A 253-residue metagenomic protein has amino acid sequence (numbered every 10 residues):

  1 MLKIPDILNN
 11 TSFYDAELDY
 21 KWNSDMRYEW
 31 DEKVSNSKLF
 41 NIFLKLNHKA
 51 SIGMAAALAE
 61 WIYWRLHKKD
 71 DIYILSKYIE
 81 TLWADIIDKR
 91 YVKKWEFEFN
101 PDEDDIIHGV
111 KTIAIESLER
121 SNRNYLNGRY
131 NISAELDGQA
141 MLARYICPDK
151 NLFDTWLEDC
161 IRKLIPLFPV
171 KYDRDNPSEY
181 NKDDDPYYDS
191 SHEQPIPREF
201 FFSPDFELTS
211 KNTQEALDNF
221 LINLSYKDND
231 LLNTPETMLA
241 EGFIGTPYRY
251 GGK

Functional and structural regions predicted by a protein language model:
M1-F13: Membrane topogenic helices and adjacent juxtamembrane segments
L2, A16-D19, R27-H192: Structured binding/interaction patches within domain cores
F13, F40-F43, F97-F99, F153 (+6 more regions): Phenylalanine-focused residue identity feature
K182-K253: Charge-dense, extended regions
